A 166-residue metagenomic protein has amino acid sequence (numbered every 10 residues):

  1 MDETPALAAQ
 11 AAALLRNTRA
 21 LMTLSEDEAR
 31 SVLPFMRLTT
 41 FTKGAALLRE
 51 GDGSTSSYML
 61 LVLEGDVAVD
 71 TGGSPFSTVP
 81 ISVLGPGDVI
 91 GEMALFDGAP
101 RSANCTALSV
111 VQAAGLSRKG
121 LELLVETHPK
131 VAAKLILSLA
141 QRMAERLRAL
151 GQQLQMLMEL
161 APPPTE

Functional and structural regions predicted by a protein language model:
M1-E166: Cytosolic regulatory regions built on CNB/CRP/Popeye-like sensor folds
